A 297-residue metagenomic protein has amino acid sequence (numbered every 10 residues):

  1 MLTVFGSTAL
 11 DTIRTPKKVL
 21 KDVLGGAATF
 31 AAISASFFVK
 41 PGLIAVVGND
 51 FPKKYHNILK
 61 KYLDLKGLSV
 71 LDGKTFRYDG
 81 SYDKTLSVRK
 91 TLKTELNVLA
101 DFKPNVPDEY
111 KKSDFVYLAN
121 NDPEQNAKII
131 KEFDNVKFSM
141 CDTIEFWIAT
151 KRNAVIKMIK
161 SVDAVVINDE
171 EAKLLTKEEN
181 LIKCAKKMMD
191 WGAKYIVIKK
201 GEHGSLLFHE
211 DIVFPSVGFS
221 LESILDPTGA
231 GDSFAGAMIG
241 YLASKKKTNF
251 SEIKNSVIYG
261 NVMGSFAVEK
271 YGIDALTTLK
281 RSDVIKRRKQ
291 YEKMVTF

Functional and structural regions predicted by a protein language model:
M1-T3: Extreme N-terminal starter segment of soluble prokaryotic enzymes
L10-D22, F37-L118, K131-V136, I285-F297: Conserved N-terminal subdomain of the carbohydrate kinase-like
G26-S36, I130: Histidine-anchored nucleotide/phosphate-binding helix
I33, Y78-G80, G204-F208: Short beta-strand scaffold segments in enzyme catalytic cores
A35, N168, G231: Short, conserved phosphate/pyrophosphate- and ester-handling motifs at nucleotide-, phospho-/glycolipid
Y55, Q125-E132, N153-K157, K183: A short acidic, amphipathic alpha-helical/loop segment
K137, E145-P215: Conserved phosphate/ATP/ADP-binding segment of small-molecule kinases
L181-F297: Conserved phosphate-binding/catalytic region of the ribokinase-like
